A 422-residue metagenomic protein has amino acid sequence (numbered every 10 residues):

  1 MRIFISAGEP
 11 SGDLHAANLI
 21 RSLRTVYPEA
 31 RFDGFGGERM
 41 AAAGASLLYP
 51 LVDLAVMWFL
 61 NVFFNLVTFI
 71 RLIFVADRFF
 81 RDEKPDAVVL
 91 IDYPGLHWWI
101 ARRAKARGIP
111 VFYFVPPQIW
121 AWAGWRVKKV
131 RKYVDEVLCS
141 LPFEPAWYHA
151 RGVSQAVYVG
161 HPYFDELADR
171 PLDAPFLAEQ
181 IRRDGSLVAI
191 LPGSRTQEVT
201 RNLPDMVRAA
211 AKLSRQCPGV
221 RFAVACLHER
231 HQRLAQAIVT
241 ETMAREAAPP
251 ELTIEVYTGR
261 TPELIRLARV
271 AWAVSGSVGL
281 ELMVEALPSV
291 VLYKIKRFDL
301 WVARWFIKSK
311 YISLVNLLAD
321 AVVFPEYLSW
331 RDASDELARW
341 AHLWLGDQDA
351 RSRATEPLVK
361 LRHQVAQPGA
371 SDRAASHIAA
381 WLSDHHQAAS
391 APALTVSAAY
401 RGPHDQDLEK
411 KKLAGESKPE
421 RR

Functional and structural regions predicted by a protein language model:
M1-R422: Nucleotide-activated sugar donor-binding and catalytic core shared by glycosyltransferases and related lipid-linked
